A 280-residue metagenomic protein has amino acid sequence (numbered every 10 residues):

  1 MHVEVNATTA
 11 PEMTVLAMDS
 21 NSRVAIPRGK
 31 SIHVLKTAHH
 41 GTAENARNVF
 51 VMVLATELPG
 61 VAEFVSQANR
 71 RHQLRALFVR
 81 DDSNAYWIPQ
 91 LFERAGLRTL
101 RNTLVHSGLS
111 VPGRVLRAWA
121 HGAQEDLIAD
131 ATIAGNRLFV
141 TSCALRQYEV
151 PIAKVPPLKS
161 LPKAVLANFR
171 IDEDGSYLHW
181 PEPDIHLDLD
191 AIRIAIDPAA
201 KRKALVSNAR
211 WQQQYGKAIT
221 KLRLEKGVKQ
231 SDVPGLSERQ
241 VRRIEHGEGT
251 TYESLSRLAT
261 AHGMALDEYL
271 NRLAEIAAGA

Functional and structural regions predicted by a protein language model:
M1-A280: Motif-centric detector for short Cys/His coordination patterns
